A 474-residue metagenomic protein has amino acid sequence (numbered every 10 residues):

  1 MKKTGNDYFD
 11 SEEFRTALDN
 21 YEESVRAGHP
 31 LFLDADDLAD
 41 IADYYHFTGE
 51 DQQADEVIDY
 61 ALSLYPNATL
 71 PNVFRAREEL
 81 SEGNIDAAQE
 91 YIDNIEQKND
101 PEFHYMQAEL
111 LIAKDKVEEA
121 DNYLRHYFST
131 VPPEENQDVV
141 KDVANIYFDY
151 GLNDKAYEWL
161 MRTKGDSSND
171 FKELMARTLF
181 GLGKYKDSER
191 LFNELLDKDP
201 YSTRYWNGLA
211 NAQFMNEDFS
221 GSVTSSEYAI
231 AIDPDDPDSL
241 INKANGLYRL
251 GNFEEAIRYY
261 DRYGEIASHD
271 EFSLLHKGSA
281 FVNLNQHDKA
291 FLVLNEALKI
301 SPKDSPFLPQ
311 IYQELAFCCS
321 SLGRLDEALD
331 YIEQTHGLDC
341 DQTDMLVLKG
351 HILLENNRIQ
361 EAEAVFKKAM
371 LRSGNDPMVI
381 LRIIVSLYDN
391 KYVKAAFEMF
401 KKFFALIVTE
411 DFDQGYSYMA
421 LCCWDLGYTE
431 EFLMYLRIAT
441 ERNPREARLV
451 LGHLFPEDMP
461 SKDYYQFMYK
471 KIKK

Functional and structural regions predicted by a protein language model:
D36, T69-L70, E102-Y105, N136-D138 (+9 more regions): Start-of-helix register in tetratricopeptide repeats
F47, S81, A113, I146-D149 (+9 more regions): Register position in tetratricopeptide repeats
A61, I92-I95, Y127, L160-T163 (+9 more regions): Canonical positions in the second alpha-helix
P66, K98-D100, P132-E134, D166-S168 (+9 more regions): Short coil turns that delineate tetratricopeptide repeat
F74, M106, D142, L174 (+9 more regions): Canonical tetratricopeptide repeat
E96-P101, S129-T130, G165-S167, A231 (+5 more regions): TPR/TPR-like (Sel1-like) alpha-helical repeat modules
